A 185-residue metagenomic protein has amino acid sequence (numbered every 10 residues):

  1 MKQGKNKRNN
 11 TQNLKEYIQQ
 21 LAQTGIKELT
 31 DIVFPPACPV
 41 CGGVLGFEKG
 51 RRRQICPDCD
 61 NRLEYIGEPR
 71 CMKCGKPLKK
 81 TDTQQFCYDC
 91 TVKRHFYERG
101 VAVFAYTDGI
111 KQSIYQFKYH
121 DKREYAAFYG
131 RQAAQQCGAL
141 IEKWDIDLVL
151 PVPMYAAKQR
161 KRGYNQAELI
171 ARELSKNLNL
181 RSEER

Functional and structural regions predicted by a protein language model:
M1-E183: Glycine-rich phosphate/pyrophosphate-handling loop used in enzymes and phosphotransfer proteins
